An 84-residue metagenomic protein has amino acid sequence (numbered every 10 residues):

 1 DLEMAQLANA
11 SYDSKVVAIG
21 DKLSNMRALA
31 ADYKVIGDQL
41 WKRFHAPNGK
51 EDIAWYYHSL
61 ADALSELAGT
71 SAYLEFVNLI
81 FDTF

Functional and structural regions predicted by a protein language model:
D1-F84: Active-site helical microenvironments for divalent-metal-assisted chemistry
